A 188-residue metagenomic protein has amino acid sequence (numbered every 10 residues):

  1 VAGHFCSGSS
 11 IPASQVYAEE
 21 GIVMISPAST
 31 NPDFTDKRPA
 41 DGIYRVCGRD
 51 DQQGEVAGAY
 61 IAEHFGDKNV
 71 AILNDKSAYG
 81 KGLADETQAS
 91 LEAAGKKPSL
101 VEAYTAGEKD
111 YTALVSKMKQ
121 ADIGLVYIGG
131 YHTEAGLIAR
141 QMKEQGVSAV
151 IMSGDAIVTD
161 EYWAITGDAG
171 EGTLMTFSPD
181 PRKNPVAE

Functional and structural regions predicted by a protein language model:
V1, M118-L125: Short acidic/histidine-rich motifs immediately flanking catalytic phosphotransfer sites in two-component signaling
V1-L100, V150-M175, P181-R182: Extracytoplasmic ligand/sensor domains, especially the bilobed periplasmic-binding protein
S7-A18, I123-Q145: Hydrophobic alpha-helical
S9, D110-L114, E134, E161-Y162: Short acidic active-site motifs
Q53-V56, K81, A103-Q120, P185-A187: Structural motif
A62-E63, K119, K143: Non-catalytic positions within long, well-ordered alpha-helices that form the structural scaffold/packing of enzyme
G95-A103, D122-L125, G146-A149: A local structural motif
